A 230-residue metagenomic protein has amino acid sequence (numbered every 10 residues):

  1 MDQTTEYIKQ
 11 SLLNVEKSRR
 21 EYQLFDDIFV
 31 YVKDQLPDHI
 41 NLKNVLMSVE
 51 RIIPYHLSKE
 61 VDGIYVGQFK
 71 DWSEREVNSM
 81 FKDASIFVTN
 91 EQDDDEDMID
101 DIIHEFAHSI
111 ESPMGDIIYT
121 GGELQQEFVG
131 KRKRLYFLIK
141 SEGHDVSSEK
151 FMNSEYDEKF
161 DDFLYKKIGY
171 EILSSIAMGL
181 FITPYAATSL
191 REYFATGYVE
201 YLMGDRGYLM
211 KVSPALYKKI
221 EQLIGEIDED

Functional and structural regions predicted by a protein language model:
M1-P37, Y65-F69, I99, D161-M178 (+3 more regions): Non-catalytic architectural context of zinc metalloproteases
Q3, P37-I40, N44, F151 (+2 more regions): Alpha-helix boundary/N-cap detector
E16-D95, T120, K140-S148: Auxiliary, metal-adjacent structural segments of Zn-dependent hydrolase domains
N41-S48, I52, R134, K159 (+1 more regions): Exposed alpha-helical structural elements
N44, K59, D93, D97-E105 (+1 more regions): Short, well-structured alpha-helical interface segments that form or flank functional binding sites
I99, E105-Q126: Catalytic Zn2+-binding segment of zinc metalloproteases
L124, F128-G169: Low-complexity, serine/threonine/proline-enriched polar segments
Y156-D230: Pan-zinc metallopeptidase signature
